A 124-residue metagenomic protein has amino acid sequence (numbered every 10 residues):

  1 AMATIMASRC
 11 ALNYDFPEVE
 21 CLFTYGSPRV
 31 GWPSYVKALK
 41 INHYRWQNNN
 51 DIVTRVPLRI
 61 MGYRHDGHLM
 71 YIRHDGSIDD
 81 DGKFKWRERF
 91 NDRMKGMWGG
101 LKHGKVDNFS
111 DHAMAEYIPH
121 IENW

Functional and structural regions predicted by a protein language model:
M2-W124: Non-catalytic, mobile gating and regulatory segments of ester bond hydrolases
